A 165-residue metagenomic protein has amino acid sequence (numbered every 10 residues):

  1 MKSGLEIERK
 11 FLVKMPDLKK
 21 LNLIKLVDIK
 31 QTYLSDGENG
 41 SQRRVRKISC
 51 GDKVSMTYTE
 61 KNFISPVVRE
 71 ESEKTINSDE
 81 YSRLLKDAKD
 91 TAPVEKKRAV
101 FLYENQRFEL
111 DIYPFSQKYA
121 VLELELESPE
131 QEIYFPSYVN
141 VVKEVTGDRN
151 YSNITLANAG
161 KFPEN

Functional and structural regions predicted by a protein language model:
M1-N165: Phosphate-end processing signature that detects enzymes handling 5′-triphosphorylated RNA and polyphosphate
